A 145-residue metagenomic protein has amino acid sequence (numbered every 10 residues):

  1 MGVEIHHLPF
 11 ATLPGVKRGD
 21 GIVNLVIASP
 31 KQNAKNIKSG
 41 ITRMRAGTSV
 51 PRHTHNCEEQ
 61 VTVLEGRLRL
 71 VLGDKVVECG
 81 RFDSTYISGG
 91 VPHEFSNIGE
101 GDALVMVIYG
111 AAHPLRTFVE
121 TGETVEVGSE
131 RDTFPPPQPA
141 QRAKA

Functional and structural regions predicted by a protein language model:
M1-N36, E120-A145: A short, N-terminal "cap"/entry segment at the start of jelly-roll beta-barrel domains of the cupin/DSBH fold
N24-V26, G40-T54, G89: Conserved short histidine dyad/triad with adjacent acidic residue
N36, D102-A103: Short acidic/proline- and small/hydrophobic-mixed sequence motifs that coincide with surface turns and coil-to-beta
I41-R45, T54-V71, I108-A111: Short, conserved beta-strand element in jelly-roll/cupin
P51-R52, L70-V71, I87, H93-E100: Short beta-strand His + acidic residue motifs that chelate non-heme Fe in jelly-roll/DSBH and cupin folds
Q60, R67-R69, V76, P92 (+1 more regions): Structural motif
D74-G90: Short acidic-glycine-tyrosine-enriched beta hairpin
I98, I108-L115: C-terminal structural segments of small proteins and small subunits
